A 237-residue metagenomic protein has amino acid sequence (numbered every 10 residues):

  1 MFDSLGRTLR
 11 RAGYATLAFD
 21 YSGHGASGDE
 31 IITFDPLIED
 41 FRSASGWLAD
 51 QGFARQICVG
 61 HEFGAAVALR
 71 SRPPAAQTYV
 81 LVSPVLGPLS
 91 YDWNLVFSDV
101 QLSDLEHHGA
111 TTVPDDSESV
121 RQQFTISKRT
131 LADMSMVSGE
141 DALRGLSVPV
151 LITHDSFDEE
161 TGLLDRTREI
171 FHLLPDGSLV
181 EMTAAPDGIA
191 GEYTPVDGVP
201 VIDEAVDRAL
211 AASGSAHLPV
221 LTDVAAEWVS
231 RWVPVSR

Functional and structural regions predicted by a protein language model:
M1-G6, L163-D165: The serine-hydrolase catalytic nucleophile loop
S4-A26: Conserved alpha/beta-hydrolase
L9, S71-R72: Aromatic pocket-lining residues of Rossmann-like dinucleotide-binding sites
I31-Q51: Alpha/beta-hydrolase active-site loop
Q51-E62: Alpha/beta-hydrolase fold nucleophile elbow
G60-R70: Glycine-rich nucleophile elbow surrounding the catalytic serine of serine-hydrolase chemistry
A75-V235: The alpha/beta-hydrolase serine catalytic core
